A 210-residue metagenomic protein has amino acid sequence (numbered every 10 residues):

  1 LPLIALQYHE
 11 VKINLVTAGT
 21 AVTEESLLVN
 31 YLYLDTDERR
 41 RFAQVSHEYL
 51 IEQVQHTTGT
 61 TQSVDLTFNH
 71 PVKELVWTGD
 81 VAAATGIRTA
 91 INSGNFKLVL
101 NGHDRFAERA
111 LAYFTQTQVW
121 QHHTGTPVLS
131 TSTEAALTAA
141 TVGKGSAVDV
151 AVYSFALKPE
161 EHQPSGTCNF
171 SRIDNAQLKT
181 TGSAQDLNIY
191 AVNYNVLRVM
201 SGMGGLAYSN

Functional and structural regions predicted by a protein language model:
L1-N210: Flexible assembly/topogenesis modules
